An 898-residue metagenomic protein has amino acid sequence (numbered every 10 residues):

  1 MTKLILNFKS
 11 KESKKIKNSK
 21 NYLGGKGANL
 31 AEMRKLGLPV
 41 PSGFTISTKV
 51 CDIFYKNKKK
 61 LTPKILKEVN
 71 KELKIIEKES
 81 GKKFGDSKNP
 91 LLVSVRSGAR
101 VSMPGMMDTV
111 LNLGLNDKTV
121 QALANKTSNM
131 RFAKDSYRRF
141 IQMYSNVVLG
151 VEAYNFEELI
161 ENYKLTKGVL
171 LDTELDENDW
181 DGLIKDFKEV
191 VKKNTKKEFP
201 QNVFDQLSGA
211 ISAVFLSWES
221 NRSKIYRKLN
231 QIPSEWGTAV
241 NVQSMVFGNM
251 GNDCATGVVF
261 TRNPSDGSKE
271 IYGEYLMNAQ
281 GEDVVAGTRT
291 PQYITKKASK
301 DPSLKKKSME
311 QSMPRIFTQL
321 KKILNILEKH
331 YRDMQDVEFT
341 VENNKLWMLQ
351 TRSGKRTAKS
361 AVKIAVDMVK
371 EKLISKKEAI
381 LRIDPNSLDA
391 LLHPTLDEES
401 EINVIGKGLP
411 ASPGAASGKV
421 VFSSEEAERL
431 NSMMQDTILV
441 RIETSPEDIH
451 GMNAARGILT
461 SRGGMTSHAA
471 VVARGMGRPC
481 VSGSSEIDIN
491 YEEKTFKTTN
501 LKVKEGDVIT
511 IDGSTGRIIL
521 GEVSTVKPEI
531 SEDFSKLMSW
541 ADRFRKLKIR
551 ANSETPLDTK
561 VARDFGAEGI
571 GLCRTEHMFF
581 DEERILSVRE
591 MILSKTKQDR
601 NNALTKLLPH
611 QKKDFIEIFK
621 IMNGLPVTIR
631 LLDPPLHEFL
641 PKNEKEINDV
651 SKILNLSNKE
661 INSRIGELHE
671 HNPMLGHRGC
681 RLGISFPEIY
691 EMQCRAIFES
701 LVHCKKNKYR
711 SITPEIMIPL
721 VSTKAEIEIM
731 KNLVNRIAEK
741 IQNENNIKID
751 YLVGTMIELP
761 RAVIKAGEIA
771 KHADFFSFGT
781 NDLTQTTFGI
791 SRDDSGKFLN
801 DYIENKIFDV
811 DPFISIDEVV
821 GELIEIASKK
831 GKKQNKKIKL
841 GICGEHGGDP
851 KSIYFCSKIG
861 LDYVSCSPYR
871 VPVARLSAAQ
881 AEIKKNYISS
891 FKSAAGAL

Functional and structural regions predicted by a protein language model:
M1-N403, P410, E428-N431, Q435-I438 (+12 more regions): Nucleotide/phosphate-binding sheet-loop regions of phosphoryl- and nucleotidyl-transfer enzymes
F44, S461-G463, S482-S485, C573 (+2 more regions): Short beta->alpha connector loops at strand-helix junctions that form conserved, small/polar/Pro-enriched
R96, I530, W540-I888: Conserved alpha/beta-domain cores
L229-Q231, I380-L430, D436-T437, G516-R550 (+3 more regions): Long, charged amphipathic helices and adjacent flexible linkers at domain junctions
N241, V421, I438-R441, L459 (+3 more regions): Structural motif
R456-R462, C480, G841: A short, small-residue-rich loop immediately preceding and capping a beta-strand
I511-S514, K740: A glycine-rich helix N-cap at a beta->alpha junction
